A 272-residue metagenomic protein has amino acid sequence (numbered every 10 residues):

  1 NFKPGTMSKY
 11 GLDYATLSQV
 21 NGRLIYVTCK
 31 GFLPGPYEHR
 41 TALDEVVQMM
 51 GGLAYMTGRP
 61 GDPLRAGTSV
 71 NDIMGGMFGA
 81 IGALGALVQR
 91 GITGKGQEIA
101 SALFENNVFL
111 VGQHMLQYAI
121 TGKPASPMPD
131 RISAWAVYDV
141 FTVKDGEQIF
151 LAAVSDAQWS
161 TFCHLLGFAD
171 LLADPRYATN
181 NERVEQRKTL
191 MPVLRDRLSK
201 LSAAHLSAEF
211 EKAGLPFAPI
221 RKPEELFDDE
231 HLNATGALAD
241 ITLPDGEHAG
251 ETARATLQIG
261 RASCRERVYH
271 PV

Functional and structural regions predicted by a protein language model:
T6-A153: Active-site-adjacent "lid/gating" segments in soluble enzymes
T28, L103, A173-T179, P219 (+1 more regions): Structural signal for conserved beta-strand scaffold positions within catalytic alpha/beta enzyme cores
G35, T179, L226-F227: Short secondary-structure capping/turn micro-motifs that flank functional sites
M128-S133, D139-V140, E185, E247-R254: Short Gly/Pro-enriched turn/cap motifs at secondary-structure boundaries
V137-A213, F217, R265: Aromatic-enriched alpha-helical interface/lid elements that frame and gate functional surfaces
K212-S263: A glycine-rich dinucleotide-binding beta-alpha-beta segment and adjacent secondary-structure elements that constitute
A262, E266-V272: Single conserved hydrophobic/aromatic residue that forms the stacking wall/gate of nucleotide- or nucleobase-binding
